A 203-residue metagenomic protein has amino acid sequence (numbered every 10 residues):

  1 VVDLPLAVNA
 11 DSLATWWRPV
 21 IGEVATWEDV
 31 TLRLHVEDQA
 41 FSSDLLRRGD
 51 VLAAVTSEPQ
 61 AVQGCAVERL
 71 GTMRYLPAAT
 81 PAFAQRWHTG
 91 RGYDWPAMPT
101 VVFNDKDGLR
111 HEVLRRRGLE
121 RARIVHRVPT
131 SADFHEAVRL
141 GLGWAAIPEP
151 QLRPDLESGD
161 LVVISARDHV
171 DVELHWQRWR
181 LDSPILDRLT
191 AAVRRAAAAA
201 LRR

Functional and structural regions predicted by a protein language model:
V2-V62: Central regulatory/effector-binding core of bacterial HTH transcription factors
T26-L34, R116-V125: A local structural motif
R47-T56, Y75, V138-W144, L161: Alpha-to-beta junction loops
A66-L76, S158-D171: Short beta-strand->loop
A82-R91, G108, L181-D187: Short helix-loop capping/hinge motifs at secondary-structure junctions, enriched in acidic/polar residues
Q85, P96-E120: Secondary-structure junction motif
E120-I164: Hydrophobic hinge/microswitch elements
A166-R203: A late-sequence structural motif
